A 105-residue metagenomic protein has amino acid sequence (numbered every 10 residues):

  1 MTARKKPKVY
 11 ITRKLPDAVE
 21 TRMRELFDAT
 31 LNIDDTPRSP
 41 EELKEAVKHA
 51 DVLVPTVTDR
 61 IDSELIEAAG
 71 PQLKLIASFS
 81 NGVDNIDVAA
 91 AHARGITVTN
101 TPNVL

Functional and structural regions predicted by a protein language model:
M1-V52: N-terminal glycine-/charge-rich "phosphate-binding" loop or analogous flexible N-terminal tail
V52-L105: Phosphate/diphosphate ligand-binding glycine-rich loop within oxidoreductases
